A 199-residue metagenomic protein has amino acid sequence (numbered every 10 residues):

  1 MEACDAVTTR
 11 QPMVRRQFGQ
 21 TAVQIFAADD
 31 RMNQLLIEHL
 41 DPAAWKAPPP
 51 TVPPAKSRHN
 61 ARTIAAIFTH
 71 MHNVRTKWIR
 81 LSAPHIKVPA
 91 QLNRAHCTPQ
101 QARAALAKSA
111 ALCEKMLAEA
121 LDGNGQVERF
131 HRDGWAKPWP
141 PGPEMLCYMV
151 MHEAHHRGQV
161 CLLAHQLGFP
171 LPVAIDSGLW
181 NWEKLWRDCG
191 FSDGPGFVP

Functional and structural regions predicted by a protein language model:
E2-A6, G19, V23-I37, P42-L92 (+1 more regions): Short, contiguous alpha-helical
P12-Q20: Short, low-complexity N-terminal intrinsically disordered segments enriched in polar/charged residues
R80-L121: Helix-adjacent hinge/juxtasegments
K115-N124, D193-P199: Juxtamembrane/interfacial segments around transmembrane helices
E119-A136: Acidic catalytic patch
